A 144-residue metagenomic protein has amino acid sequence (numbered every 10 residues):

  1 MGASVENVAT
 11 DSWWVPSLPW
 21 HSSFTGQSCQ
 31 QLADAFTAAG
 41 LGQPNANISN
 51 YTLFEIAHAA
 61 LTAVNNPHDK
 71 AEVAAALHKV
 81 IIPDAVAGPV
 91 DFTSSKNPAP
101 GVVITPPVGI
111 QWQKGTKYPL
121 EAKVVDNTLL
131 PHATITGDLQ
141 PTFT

Functional and structural regions predicted by a protein language model:
M1-G2, A74-I82: Venus flytrap/periplasmic-binding-protein-like
M1-S4, H68, P100-I104: Extracellular/periplasmic catalytic domains that process cell-envelope and extracellular macromolecules
M1-Y51, A63, A122-H132, T136-F143: Extracellular/periplasmic periplasmic-binding protein-like sensory domains
Q43-L53, V73-A74, V86-S94: Short catalytic/ligand-gating loop segments at beta-alpha or beta-beta junctions within enzyme catalytic domains
E55-A63: Short glycine/serine- and small hydrophobic-enriched flexible loop segments
T62-A75: Short, charged, surface-exposed loops that flank catalytic or proteolytic processing sites
I81-T144: Solvent-exposed, acidic/polar segments of extracytosolic/periplasmic ligand-binding ectodomains
